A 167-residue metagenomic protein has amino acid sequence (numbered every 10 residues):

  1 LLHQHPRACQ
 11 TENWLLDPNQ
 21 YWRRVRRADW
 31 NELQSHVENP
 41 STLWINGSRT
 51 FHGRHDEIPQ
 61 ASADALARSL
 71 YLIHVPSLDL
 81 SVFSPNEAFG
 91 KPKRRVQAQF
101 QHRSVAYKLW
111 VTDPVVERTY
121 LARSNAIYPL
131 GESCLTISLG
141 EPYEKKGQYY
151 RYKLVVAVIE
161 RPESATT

Functional and structural regions predicted by a protein language model:
H3-L43, G47, H102-R123, P129-T166: OB-fold/S1-family single-stranded nucleic acid-binding modules
L16-Q99: Extended, charge-rich, solvent-exposed interface segments
